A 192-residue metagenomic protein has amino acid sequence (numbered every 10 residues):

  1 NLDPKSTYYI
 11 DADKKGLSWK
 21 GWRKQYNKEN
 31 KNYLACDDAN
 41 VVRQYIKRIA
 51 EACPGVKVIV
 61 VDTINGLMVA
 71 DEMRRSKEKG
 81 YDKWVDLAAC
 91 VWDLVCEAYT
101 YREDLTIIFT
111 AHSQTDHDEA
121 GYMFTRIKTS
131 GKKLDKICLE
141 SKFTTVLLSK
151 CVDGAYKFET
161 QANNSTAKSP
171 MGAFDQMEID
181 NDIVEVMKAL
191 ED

Functional and structural regions predicted by a protein language model:
N1-P54, V58, G66: Conserved P-loop
P4-T7, R102-L105, S141-T145: Short glycine-/polar-rich loops that comprise or flank the Walker A/P-loop and associated switch/sensor motifs
K20, D71-E72, D153: Hydrophobic alpha-helical membrane-insertion segments
R43-I46, V95, M187: A generic alpha-helix structural signal
R48, A52, G66-A70, Y101 (+1 more regions): Conserved, well-folded catalytic cores of nucleic-acid-processing and energy-transducing macromolecular machines
V58-C138: P-loop NTPase motor core
I107-N181: Phosphate-binding/switch region of NTP-binding enzymes
Q176-D192: Charged phosphate-binding loop/patch that engages nucleotide di/tri-phosphates or the phosphate backbone of nucleic
